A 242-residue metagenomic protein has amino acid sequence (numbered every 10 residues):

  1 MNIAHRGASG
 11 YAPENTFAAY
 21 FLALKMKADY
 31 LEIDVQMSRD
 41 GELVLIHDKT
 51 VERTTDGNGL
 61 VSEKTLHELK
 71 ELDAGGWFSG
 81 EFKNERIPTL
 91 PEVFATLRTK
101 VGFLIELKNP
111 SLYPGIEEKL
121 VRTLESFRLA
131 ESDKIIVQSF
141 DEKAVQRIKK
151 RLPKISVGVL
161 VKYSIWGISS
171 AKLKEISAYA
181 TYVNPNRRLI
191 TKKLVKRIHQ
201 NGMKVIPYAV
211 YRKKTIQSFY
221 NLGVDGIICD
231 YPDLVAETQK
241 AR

Functional and structural regions predicted by a protein language model:
M1-R242: Phosphate-group recognition and catalysis centered on beta-loop-alpha active-site segments
